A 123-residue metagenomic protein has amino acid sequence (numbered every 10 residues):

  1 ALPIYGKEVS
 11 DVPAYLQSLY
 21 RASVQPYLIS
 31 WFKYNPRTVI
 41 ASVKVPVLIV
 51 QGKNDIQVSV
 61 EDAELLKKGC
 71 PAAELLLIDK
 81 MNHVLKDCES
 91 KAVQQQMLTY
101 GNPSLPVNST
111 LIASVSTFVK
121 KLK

Functional and structural regions predicted by a protein language model:
G6, V24, S30, S116-L122: Catalytic cores of nucleotide-enabled group-transfer and carboxylate-activating enzymes in metabolic and assembly-line
S23-V39: Active-site nucleophile elbow and catalytic-triad environment of alpha/beta-hydrolase enzymes
T38-A41, E64, K68, A113 (+1 more regions): Solvent-exposed, polar/charged alpha-helical surfaces in well-ordered, non-transmembrane soluble domains, broadly
V43, I49-Q51, D55: Short beta-strand/loop motif that positions the catalytic acidic residue of the alpha/beta-hydrolase fold
V45, V58-G69: Short alpha-helix in the alpha/beta-hydrolase fold that links the catalytic acid
N54-V58, H83-V84: Acidic catalytic loop of the alpha/beta-hydrolase fold
E74, M81-L85, E89-K123: Catalytic active-site module of serine/aspartate enzymes centered on a nucleophile-bearing elbow/loop
